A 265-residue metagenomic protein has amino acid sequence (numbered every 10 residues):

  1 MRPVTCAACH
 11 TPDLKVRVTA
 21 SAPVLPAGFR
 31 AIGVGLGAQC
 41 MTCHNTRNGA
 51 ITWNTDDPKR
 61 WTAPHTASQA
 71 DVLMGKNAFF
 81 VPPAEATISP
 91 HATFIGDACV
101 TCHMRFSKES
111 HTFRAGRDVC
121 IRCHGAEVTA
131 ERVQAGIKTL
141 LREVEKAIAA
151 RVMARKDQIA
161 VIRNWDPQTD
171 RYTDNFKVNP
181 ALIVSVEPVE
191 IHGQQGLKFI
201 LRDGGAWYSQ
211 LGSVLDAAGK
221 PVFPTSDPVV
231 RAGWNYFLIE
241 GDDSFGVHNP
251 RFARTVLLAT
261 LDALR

Functional and structural regions predicted by a protein language model:
M1-R265: C-type cytochrome heme-c attachment and multiheme electron-transfer modules
